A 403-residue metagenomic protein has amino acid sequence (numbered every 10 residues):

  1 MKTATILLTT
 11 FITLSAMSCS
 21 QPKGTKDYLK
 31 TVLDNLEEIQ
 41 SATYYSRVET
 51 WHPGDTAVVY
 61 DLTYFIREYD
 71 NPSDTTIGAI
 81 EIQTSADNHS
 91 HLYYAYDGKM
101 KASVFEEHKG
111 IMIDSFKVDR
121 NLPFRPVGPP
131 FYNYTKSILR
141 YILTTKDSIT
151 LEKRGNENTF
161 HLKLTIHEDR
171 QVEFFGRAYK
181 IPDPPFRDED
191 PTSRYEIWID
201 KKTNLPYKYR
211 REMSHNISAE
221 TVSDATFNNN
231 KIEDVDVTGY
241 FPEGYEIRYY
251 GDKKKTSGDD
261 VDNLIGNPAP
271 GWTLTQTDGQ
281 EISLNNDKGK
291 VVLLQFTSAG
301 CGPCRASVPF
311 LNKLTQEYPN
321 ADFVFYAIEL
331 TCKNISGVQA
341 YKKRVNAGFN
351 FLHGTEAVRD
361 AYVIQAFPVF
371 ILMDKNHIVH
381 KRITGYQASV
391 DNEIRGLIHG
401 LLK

Functional and structural regions predicted by a protein language model:
S18-L62, I66-D70, T75, T144-L151: N-terminal leader/targeting segments and the immediate start of mature chains
N71-F131: An acidic-aromatic
Y132-K201: Extended beta-strand-rich segments in extracellular/periplasmic secretory proteins, especially within noncatalytic
F186-S193, K202-E281, D287: Non-transmembrane domains of secretory- and envelope-associated proteins
F296-K313: Conserved redox-active cysteine motifs that mediate thiol-disulfide chemistry, especially di-cysteine Cys-X(1-2)-Cys
A321-S336, A347-E356: Thiol-based oxidoreductase modules, predominantly thioredoxin-like and allied folds used for disulfide exchange
Q339-N376: Short, internal strand/loop/helix patches that form the active-site neighborhood or redox-interaction surface
L372-K403: Thiol-/selenol-based redox modules, centered on thioredoxin-like and closely related oxidoreductase domains
